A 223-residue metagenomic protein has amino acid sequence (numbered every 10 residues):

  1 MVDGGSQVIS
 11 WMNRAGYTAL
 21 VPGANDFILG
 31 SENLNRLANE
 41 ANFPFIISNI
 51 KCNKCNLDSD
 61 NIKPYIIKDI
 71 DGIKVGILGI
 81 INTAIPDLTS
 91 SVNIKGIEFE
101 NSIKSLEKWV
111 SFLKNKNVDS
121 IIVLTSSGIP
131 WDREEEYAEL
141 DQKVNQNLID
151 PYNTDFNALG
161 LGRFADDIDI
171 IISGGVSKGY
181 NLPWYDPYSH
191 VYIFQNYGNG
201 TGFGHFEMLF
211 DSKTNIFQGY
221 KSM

Functional and structural regions predicted by a protein language model:
M1-M223: Acidic, metal/ion-coordinating pockets
